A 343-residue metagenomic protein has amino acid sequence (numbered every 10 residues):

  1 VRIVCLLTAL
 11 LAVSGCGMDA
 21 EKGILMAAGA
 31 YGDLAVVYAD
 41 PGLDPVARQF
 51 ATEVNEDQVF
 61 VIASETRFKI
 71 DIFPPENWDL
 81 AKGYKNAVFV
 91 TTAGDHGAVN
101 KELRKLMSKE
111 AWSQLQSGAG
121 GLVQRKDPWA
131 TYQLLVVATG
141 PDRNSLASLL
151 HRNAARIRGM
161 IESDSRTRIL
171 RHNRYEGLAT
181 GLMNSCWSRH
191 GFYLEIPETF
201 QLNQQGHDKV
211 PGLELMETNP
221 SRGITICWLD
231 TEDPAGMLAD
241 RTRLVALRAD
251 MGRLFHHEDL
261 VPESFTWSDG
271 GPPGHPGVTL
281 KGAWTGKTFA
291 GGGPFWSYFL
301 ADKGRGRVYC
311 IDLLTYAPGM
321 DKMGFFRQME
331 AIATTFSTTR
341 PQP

Functional and structural regions predicted by a protein language model:
V1-L7: Sec-dependent signal peptide recognition, specifically the positively charged N-region followed immediately by
A12-G15: C-terminal motif of bacterial Sec signal peptides marking the signal peptidase cleavage site
E21, D33-P41, E56-D57, P197-H256 (+1 more regions): Secretory pathway targeting signatures of secreted, lumenal, and periplasmic proteins
G23-N153: Long, folded non-catalytic interaction modules
N77-N86, V90-A138, D250-G306, M320-D321: Signature of long, low-cysteine stretches enriched in small and polar/charged residues
Q133-S145, I224-L229, R307-Y316: Short, well-ordered beta-strand elements
S145-N173, L194, F200, R307-P343: Surface-exposed amphipathic alpha-helical segments
R171-E217: Loop-centered beta-sheet repeat module
